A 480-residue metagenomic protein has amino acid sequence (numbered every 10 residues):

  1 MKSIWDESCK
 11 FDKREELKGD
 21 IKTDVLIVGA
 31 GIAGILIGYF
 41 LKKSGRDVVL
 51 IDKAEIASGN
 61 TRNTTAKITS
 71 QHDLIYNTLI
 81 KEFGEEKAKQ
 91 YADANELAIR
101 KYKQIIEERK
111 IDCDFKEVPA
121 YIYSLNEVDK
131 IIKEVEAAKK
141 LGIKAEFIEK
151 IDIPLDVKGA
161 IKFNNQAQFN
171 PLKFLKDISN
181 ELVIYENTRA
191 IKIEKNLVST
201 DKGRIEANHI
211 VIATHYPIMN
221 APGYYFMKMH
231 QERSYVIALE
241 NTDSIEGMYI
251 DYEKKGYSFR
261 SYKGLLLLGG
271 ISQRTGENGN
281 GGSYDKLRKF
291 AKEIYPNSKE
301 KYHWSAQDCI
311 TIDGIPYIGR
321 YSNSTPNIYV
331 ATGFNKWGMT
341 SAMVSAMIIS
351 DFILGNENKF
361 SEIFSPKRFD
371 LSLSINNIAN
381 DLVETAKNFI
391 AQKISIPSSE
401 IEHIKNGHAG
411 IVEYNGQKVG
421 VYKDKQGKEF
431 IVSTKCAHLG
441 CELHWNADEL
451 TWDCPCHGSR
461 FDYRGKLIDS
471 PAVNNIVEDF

Functional and structural regions predicted by a protein language model:
M1-V25, K466, S470, I476-D479: Extreme N-terminal leader/targeting segments of oxidoreductases
K2-S8, L74-I80, K103-F174: Flavin (FAD/FMN) cofactor-binding and adjacent substrate-gating region of FAD-dependent oxidoreductase domains
T23-L50: N-terminal Rossmann-like FAD-binding beta1-loop-alpha1 element of flavoenzymes
K43-N63: Glycine-rich FAD pyrophosphate-binding loop
A137, A160-H209, A213: Helical element adjacent to the flavin cofactor pocket in flavoenzyme catalytic cores
I193-K195, S199-S261, N388, I396 (+1 more regions): Flavin-dependent oxidoreductases
I237, I411-F480: Rieske [2Fe-2S] iron-sulfur-binding domain
E253-K254, N278, Y284-K286, Y295-L382 (+2 more regions): C-terminal catalytic lobe of FAD-dependent flavoproteins
